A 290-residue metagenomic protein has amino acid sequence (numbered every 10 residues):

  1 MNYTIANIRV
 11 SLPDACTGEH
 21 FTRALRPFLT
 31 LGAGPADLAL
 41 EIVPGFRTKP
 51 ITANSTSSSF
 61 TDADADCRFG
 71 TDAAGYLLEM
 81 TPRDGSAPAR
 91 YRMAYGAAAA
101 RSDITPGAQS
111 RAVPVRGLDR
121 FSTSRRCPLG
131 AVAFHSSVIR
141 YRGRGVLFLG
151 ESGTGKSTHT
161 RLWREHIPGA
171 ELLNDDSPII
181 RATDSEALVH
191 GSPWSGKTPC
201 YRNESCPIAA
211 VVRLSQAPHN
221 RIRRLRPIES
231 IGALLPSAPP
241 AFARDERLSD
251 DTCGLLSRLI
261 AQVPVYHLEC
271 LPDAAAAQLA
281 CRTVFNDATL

Functional and structural regions predicted by a protein language model:
M1-S152, L162-E171, P178-L290: A noncatalytic interaction/capping subdomain that flanks phosphate/NTP-handling catalytic cores
K156: Conserved lysine of the Walker
H159: Hydrophobic positions on the alpha1 helix immediately C-terminal to the Walker A/P-loop
